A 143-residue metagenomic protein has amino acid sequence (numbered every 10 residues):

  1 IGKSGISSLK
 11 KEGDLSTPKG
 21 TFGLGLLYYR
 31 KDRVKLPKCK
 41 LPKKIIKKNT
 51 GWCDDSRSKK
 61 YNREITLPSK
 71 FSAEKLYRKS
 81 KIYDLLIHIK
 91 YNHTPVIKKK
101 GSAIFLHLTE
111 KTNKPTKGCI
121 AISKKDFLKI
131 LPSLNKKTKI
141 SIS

Functional and structural regions predicted by a protein language model:
I1-K117, K124-S143: Cell wall/extracellular polymer interaction/catalysis modules
